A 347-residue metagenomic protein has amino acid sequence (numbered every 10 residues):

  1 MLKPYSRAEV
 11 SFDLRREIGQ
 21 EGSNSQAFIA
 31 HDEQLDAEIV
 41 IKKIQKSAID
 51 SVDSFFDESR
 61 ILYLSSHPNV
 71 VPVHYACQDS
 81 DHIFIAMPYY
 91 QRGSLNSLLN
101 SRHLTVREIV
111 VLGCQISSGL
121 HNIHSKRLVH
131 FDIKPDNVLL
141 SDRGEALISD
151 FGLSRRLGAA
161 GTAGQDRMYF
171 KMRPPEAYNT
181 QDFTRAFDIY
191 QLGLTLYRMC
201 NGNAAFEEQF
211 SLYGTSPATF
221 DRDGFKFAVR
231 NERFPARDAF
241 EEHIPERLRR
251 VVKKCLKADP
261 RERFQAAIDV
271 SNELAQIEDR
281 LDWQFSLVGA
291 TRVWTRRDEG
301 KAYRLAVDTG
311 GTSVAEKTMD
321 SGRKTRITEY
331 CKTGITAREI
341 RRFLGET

Functional and structural regions predicted by a protein language model:
E33-D50: ATP-binding glycine-rich loop module of kinase domains
I49-L64: AlphaC helix of the eukaryotic protein kinase fold
P72-I83: Short beta-strand micro-motifs within the conserved protein kinase catalytic domain, predominantly in the N-lobe
L95-L104: AlphaC helix of the protein kinase catalytic domain
L112-G113: Activation segment signature within eukaryotic-like protein kinase domains
H124-L140: Catalytic-loop of the protein kinase fold
D188: Conserved catalytic-loop aspartate of Hanks-type protein kinases
